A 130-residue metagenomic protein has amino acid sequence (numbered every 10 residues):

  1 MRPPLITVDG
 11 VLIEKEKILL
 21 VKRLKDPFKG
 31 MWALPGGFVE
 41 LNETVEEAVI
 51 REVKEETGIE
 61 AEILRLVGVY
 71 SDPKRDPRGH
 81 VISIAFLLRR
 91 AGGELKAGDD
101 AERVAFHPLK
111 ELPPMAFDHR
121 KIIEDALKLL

Functional and structural regions predicted by a protein language model:
M1-I18, L87: Conserved N-terminal beta-strand and adjoining loop/helix that marks the start of the Nudix/MutT-like hydrolase domain
R2-P4, D76-I82, G98-A101: A generic structural micro-feature
L5-T7, I13, L34, A61 (+1 more regions): Short connector loops at helix/strand junctions that flank enzyme active sites, especially segments positioning acidic
I13-I18, P27-F28, E40, D72-P73 (+1 more regions): Short, charged/polar surface micro-motifs in flexible loops or helix N-caps
K17-E55: Conserved Nudix-box catalytic region and its N-terminal flanking loop in Nudix hydrolases and closely related
I59-G68: A short coil-to-beta-strand element that immediately follows conserved catalytic motifs
S71-E94, A126-L130: Active-site-adjacent beta-strand/loop module that shapes the phosphate/pyrophosphate-binding cleft
L87, K96-L127: NUDIX/MutT-family hydrolases
